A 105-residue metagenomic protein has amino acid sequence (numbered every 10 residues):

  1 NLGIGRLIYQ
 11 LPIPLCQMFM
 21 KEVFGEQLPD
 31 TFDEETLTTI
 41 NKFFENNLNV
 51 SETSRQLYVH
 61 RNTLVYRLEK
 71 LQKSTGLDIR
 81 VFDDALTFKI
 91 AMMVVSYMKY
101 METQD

Functional and structural regions predicted by a protein language model:
N1-D105: Cytosolic nucleotide-utilizing catalytic cores of signal-transduction proteins
